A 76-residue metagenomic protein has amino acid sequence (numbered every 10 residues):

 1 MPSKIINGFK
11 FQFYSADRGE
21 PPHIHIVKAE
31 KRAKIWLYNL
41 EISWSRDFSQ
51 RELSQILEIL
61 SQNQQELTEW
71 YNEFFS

Functional and structural regions predicted by a protein language model:
M1-G8: Negatively charged, low-complexity tracts enriched in Asp/Glu with abundant Ser/Thr
K10-Q12: Glycine-rich, charged/polar anion/phosphate-binding loops that engage phosphate groups from diverse ligands
Y14-F48: A short, structured beta-strand/loop element
F48-S76: C-terminal structural segments of small proteins and small subunits
